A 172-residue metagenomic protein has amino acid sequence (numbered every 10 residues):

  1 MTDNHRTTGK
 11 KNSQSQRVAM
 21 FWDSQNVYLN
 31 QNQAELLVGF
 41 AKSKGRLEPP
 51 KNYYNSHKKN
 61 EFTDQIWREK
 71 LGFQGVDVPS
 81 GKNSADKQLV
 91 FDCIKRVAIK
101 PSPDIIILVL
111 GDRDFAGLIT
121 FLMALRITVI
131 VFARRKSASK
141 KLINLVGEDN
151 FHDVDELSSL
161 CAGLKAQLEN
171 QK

Functional and structural regions predicted by a protein language model:
M1-K172: Terminal and domain-boundary accessory regions
